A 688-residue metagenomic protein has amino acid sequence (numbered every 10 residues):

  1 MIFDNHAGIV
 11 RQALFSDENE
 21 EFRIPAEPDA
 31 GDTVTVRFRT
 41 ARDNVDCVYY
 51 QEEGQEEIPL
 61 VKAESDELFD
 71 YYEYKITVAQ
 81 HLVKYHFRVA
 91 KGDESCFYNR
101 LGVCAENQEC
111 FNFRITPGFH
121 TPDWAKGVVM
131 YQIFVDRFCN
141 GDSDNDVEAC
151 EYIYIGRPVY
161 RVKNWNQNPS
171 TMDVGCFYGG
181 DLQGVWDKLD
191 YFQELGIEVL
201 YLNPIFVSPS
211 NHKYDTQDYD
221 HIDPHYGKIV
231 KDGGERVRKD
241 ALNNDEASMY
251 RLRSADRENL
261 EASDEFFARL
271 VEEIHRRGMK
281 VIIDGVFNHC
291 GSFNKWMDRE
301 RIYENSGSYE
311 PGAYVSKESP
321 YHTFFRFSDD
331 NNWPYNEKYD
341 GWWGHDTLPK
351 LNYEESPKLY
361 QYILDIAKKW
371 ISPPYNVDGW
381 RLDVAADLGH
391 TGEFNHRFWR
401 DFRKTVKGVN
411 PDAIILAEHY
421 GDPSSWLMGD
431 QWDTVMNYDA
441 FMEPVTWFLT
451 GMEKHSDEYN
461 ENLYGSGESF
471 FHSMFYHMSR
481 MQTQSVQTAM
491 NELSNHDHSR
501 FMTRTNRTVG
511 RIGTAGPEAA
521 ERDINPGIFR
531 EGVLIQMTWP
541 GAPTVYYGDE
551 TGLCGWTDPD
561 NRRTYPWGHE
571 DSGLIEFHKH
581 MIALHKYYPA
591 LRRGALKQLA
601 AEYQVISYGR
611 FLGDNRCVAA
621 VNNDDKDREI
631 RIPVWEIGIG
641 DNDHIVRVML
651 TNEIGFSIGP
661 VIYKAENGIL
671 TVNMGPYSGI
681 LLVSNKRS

Functional and structural regions predicted by a protein language model:
M1-F134, N140, E148, G180-E198 (+3 more regions): Carbohydrate-interacting/catalytic domains
F38, I133, F192, L202 (+11 more regions): Conserved, mostly hydrophobic/aromatic
T40-R42, E64, I76-Q80, F134-C139 (+11 more regions): Short, flexible loop/turn elements at secondary-structure junctions
D123, F293-W296, A367, P374-N376 (+8 more regions): Conserved alpha/beta catalytic core and glycan-binding cleft of carbohydrate-active enzymes
G127-V128, L195-L200, H275-I282, N376-W380 (+3 more regions): Loop/turn elements at helix/coil->beta-strand transitions in domains of secreted/extracellular proteins
F134-R137, L200-H212, D284-N294, D383-L388 (+3 more regions): Short, solvent-exposed turn/loop segments enriched in Gly/Ser/Thr/Pro and often Arg
V135-E198, P204-P374, F402, G408 (+1 more regions): Substrate-binding/active-site clefts of carbohydrate-active enzymes
V174-D181, R299, E304-P311, V315-K358 (+3 more regions): Extended substrate-binding grooves/exosites of carbohydrate-active enzymes
